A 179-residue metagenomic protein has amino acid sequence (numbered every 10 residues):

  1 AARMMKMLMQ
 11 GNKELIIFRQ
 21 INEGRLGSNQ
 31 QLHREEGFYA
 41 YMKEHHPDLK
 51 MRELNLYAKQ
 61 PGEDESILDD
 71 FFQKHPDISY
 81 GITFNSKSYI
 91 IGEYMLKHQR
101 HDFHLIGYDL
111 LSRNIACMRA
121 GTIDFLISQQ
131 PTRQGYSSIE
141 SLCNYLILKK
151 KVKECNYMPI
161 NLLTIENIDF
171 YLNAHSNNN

Functional and structural regions predicted by a protein language model:
A1, N29-L49, E63, I90 (+1 more regions): Short, solvent-exposed amphipathic alpha-helices that sit in or adjacent to ligand/effector-binding or catalytic
A1-M7, N29, A120-T132: Short beta-strand elements at the ligand-binding edges of bilobed clamshell
M5-L15: Glycine-rich phosphate/diphosphate-binding loops that line cofactor/substrate pockets in enzymes
E14-L26: Short beta-strand segments enriched in small/hydrophobic residues
R19, N85, D109, Q129-Q130: Short secondary-structure boundary segments
R25-L26, Q130-N179: Hinge/cleft segment of the Venus flytrap/periplasmic-binding protein
F38, R52, L56-R113: Hydrophobic alpha-helical
Q99, G107-I115, R119-F125, T132: Exported/periplasmic ABC-transporter solute-binding proteins
